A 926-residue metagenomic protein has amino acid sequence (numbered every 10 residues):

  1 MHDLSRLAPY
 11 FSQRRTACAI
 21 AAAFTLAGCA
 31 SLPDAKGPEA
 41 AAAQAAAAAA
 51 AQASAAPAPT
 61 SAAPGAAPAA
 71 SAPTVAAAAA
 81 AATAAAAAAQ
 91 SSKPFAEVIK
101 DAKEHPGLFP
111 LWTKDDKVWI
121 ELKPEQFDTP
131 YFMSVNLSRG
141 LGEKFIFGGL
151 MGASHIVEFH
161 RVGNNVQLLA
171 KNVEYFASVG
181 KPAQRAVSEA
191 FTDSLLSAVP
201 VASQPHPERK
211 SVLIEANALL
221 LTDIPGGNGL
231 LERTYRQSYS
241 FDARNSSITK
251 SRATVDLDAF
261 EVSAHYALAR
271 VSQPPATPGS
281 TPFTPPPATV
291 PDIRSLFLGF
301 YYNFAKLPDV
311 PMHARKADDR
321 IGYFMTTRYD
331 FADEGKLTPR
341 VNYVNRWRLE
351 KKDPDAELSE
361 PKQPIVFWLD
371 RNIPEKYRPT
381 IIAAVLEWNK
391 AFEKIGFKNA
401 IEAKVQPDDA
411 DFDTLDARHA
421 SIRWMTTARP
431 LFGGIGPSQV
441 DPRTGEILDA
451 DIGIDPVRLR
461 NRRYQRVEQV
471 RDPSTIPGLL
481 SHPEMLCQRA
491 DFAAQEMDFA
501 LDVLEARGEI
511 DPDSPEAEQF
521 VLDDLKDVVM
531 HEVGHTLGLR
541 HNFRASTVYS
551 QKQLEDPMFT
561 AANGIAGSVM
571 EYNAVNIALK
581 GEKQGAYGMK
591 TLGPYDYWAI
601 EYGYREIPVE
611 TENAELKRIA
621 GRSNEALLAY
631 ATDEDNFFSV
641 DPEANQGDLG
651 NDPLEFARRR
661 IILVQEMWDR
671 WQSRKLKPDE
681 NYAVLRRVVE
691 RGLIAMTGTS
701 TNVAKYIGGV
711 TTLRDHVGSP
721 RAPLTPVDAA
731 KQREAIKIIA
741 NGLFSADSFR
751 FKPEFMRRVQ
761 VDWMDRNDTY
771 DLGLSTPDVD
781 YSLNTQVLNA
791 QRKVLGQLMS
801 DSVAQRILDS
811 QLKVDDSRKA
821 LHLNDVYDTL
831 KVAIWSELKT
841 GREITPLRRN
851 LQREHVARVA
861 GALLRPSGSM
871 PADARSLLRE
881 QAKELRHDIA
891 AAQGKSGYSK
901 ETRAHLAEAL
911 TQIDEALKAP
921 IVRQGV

Functional and structural regions predicted by a protein language model:
M1-S12: N-terminal secretory signal peptides that target proteins for export/translocation
T25-G28: C-terminal motif of bacterial Sec signal peptides marking the signal peptidase cleavage site
L32-V118, K123-I373, A391, I395 (+9 more regions): Auxiliary tRNA-acceptor-end handling modules of aminoacyl-tRNA synthetases
I120, W388, G445, H531 (+1 more regions): Divalent metal-coordination and catalytic microenvironments
P379-L386, K390, Q519, D523 (+4 more regions): Solvent-exposed, polar/charged alpha-helical surfaces in well-ordered, non-transmembrane soluble domains, broadly
L386-F397, G534-H535, L539, V575 (+2 more regions): Sec-exported extracytoplasmic/periplasmic mature domains
V405-T426, L431, D523-L579: The catalytic-center signature of Zn2+-dependent metalloproteases
E516-F520, A545-V926: Conserved catalytic/binding loops enriched for acidic/polar residues
